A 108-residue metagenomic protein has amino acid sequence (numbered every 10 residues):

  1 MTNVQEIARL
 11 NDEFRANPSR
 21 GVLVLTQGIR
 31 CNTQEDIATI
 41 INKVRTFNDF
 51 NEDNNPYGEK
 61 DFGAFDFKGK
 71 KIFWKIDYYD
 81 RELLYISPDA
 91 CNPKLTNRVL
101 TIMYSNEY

Functional and structural regions predicted by a protein language model:
T2-F65: Compact soluble domain cores
D61-Y108: Short, compact, well-ordered microdomains
